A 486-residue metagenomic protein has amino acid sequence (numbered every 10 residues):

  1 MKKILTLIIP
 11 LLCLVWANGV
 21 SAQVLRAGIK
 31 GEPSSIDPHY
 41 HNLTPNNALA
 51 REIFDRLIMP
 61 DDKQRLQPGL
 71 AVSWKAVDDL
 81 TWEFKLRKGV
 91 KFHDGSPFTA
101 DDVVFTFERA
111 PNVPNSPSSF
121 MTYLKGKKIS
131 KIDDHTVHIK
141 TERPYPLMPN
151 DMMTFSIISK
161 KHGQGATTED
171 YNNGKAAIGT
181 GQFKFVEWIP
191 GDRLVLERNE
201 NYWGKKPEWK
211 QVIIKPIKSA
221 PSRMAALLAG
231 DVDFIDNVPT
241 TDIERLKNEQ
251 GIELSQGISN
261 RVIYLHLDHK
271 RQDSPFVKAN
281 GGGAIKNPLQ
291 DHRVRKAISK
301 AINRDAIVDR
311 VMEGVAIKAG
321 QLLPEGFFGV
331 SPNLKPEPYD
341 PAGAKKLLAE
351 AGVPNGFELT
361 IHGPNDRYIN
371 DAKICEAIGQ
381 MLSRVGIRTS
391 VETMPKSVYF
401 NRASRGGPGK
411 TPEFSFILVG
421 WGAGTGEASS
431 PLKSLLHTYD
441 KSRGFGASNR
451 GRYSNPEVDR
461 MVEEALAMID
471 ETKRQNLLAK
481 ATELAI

Functional and structural regions predicted by a protein language model:
M1-I8: Bacterial N-terminal signal peptides that target proteins for export
I4, M59-D62, R87-S118, K128-S130 (+4 more regions): Extracytoplasmic/periplasmic ligand-capture domains
I9-P10, V20: Cleavable N-terminal signal peptides
S21, K75, S119-G163: Surface-exposed binding/hinge segments that line and control ligand-binding clefts or catalytic entry sites
G28-D78, E108, A176-Q182: N-terminal lobe/hinge region of extracytoplasmic solute-binding protein
G31-N47, L70-A71, S96, S119 (+4 more regions): A structural "hinge/loop" feature
W82-K85, H135-T141, L194: A generic structural motif
